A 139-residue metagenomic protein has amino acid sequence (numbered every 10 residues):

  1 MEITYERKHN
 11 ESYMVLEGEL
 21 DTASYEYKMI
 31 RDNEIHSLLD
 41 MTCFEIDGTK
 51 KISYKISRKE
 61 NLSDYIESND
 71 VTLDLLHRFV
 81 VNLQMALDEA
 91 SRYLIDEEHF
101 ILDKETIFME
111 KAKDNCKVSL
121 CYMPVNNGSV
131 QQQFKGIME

Functional and structural regions predicted by a protein language model:
M1-V80: Conserved structural core of kinase catalytic domains
E2, H9, H99-I101, D114-N115: N-terminal, leucine/charged-rich tether regions that mediate assembly and partner docking in large macromolecular
K50, Y93-E98: Catalytic core regions of nucleotide second-messenger enzymes
E60-L62, F108, N126: Feature marks short, surface-exposed loop/turn motifs that line or immediately flank catalytic pockets and channel
F79-N82, I137: Conserved N-box helix within the HATPase_c
V81-R92: Short C-lobe core helix of eukaryotic-like protein kinase catalytic domains
F100, E105-M109: Hydrophobic residue at the +6 position relative to the catalytic HRD Asp in the kinase catalytic loop
E110-E139: C-lobe/activation-segment region of protein kinase-like
